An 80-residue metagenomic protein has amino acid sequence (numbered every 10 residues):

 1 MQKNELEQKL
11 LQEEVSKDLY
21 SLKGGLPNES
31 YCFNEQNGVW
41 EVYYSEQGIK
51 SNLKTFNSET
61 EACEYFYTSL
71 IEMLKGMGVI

Functional and structural regions predicted by a protein language model:
M1, K50-N57: Short, exposed beta-strand "edge-strand" segments with a Pro/Gly-rich flavor and a Y/T-containing core
M1-G25: Negatively charged, low-complexity tracts enriched in Asp/Glu with abundant Ser/Thr
D18, E29, E41-V42, C63-Y65: Intrinsically disordered, low-complexity segments enriched in small/polar residues
D18, Q36, F56-E59: Surface-exposed loop/turn and secondary-structure junction residues enriched for glycine/proline
Y20, M73-I80: Intrinsically disordered, low-complexity charged/polar segments
G24-S51: Short aromatic-glycine-(Arg/Gly/Cys) micro-motifs in beta-strand/loop hairpins
T55-M73: A short, charged, amphipathic alpha-helix used as a generic interaction element across diverse proteins
